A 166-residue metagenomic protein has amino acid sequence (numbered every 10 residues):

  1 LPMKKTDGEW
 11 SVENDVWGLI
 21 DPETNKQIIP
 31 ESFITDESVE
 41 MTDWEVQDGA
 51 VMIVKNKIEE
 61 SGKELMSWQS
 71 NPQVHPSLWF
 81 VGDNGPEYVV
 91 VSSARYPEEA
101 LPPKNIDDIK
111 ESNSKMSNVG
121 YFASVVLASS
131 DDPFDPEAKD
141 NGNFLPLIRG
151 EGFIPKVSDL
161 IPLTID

Functional and structural regions predicted by a protein language model:
L1-K5, D83-G142: Catalytic cores of nucleic-acid endonucleases
P2-Q27, V119-D166: Domain-level recognition of nuclease-like catalytic cores that cleave nucleotide substrates
D7, I28-W68: Acidic-basic catalytic patches of nuclease active cores, encompassing PD-(D/E)XK and other metal-cofactor nuclease
I29-T35, E45, L78, A94 (+1 more regions): Repeat-unit-sized solenoid/scaffold elements
Q69-Q73: Solvent-exposed loop/turn segments connecting transmembrane beta-strands in outer-membrane beta-barrel proteins
V74-H75, S129: Short secondary-structure capping/turn micro-motifs that flank functional sites
H75-V81: Short acidic loop-to-beta-strand element that houses the catalytic metal-binding Asp/Glu of nuclease active sites
